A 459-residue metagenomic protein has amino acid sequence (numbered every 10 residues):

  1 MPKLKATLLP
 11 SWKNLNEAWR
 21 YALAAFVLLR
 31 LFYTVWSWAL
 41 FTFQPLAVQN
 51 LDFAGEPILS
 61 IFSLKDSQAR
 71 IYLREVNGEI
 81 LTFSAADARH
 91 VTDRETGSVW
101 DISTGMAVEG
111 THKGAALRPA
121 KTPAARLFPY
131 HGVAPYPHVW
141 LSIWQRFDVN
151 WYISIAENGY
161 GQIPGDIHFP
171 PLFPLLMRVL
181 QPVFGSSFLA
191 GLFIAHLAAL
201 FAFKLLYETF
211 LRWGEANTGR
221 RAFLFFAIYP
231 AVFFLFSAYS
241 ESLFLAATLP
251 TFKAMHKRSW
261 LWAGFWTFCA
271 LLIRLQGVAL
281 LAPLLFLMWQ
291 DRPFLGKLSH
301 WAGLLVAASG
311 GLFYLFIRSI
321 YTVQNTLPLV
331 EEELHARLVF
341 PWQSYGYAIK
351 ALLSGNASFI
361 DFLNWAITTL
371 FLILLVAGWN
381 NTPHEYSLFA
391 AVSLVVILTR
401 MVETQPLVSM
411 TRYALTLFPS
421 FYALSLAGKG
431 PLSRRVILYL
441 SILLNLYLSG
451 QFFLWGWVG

Functional and structural regions predicted by a protein language model:
F32-A39, K121-A124, W144, C269-A270 (+1 more regions): Membrane-lumen/periplasm interface segments of specific transmembrane helices in polyprenyl phosphate-linked
L40-A120: Mid-to-C-terminal functional-domain signal that highlights helix-capping/loop sites within ligand-binding modules
I143-G185: Short hydrophobic/aromatic helix or loop-helix immediately within or flanking a transmembrane segment in polytopic
I167, P171, L175, V183-K204 (+1 more regions): Loop-to-helix entry region of an early transmembrane alpha helix in multi-pass inner-membrane enzymes
R178-V179, F193-W213, L372-A377: Transmembrane-helix motifs of polytopic, lipid-linked glycan transferases
S186-A190, L206-I228, L245-A246, H384-L388: Transmembrane-helix signature of polytopic, membrane-embedded enzymes that assemble or transfer cell-envelope glycans
L205, F225-I228, L243-W262, S420: Specific aromatic-rich, kink-prone transmembrane helix
S237-L243, M410: Short acidic/glycine- and proline-prone juxtamembrane loop motifs at membrane-interface regions of multi-pass membrane
